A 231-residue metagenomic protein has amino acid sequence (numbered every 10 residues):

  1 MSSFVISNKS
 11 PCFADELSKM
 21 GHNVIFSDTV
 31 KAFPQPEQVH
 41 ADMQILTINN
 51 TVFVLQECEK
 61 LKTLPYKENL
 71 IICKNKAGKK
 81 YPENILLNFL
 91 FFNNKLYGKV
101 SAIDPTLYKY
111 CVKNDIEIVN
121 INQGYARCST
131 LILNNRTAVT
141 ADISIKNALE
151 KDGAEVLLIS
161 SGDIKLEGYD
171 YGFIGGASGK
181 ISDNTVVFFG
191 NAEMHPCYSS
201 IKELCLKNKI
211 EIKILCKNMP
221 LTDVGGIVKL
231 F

Functional and structural regions predicted by a protein language model:
M1-F231: Histidine/cysteine-enriched polar flanking segments
